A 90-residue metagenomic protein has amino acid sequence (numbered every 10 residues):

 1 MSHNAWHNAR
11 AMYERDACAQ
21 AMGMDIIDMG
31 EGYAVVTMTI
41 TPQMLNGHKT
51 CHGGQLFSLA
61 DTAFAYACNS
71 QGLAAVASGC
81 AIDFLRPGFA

Functional and structural regions predicted by a protein language model:
M1-A90: Terminal targeting signals and extreme-terminal segments of soluble enzymes
